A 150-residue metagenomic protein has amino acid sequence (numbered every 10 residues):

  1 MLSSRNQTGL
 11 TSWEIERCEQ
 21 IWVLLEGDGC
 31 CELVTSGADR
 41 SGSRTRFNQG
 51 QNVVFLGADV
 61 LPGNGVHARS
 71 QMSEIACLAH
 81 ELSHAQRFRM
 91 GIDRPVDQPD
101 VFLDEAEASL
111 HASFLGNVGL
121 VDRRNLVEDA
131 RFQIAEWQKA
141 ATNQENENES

Functional and structural regions predicted by a protein language model:
M1-R40, E145, E149: A metal-dependent hydrolase signature that marks the N-terminal structural subdomain at the beginning of catalytic folds
N6-T11, G65-A68, D97-P99: Second-shell loop/turn segments in exported
V34-I75, A85-R89: Active-site scaffold of zinc-dependent metalloenzymes
S73, C77, L103, E107-H111: Extracytoplasmic/secreted proteins, especially bacterial periplasmic and envelope-associated proteins
L82-P99: Catalytic Zn2+-binding segment of zinc metalloproteases
A85, R89, H111-V118: Active-site catalytic microenvironments for nucleophilic, acid-base chemistry
V101, S113-S150: Long, well-structured alpha-helical subdomains associated with metal-dependent extracellular/ecto-lumenal hydrolases
